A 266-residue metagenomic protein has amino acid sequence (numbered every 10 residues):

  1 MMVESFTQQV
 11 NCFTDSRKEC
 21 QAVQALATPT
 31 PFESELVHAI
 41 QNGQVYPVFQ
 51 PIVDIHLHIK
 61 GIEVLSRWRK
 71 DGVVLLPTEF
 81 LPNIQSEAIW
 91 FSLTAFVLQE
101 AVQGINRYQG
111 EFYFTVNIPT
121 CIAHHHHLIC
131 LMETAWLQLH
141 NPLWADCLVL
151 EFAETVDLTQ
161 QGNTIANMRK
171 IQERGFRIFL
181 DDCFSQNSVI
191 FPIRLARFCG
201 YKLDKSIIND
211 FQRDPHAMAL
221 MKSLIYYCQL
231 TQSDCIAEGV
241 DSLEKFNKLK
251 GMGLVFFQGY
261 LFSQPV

Functional and structural regions predicted by a protein language model:
M1-P29, V37-I40, Y46, I55 (+4 more regions): EAL-family c-di-GMP phosphodiesterase catalytic domain
Q24, T28-P31, Q85, I89-T94 (+3 more regions): Signal-transducing alpha-helical linker
P29, Q41-V48, F91, A95 (+1 more regions): PAS/PAS-like sensory domains
D54-I62: Short tight loops/turns at secondary-structure junctions
I59, I89-N163, G239: Catalytic core of bacterial c-di-GMP phosphodiesterases, primarily the EAL and HD-GYP domains, capturing alpha-helical
L76-P77: Cytosolic catalytic headpiece of P-type ATPases
F80: Conserved, function-defining core regions and hallmark residues within catalytic/recognition domains
G104, L128-A135, N163-I171, V189-P192 (+2 more regions): A general structural detector for well-ordered alpha-helical segments in enzyme core domains, enriched
